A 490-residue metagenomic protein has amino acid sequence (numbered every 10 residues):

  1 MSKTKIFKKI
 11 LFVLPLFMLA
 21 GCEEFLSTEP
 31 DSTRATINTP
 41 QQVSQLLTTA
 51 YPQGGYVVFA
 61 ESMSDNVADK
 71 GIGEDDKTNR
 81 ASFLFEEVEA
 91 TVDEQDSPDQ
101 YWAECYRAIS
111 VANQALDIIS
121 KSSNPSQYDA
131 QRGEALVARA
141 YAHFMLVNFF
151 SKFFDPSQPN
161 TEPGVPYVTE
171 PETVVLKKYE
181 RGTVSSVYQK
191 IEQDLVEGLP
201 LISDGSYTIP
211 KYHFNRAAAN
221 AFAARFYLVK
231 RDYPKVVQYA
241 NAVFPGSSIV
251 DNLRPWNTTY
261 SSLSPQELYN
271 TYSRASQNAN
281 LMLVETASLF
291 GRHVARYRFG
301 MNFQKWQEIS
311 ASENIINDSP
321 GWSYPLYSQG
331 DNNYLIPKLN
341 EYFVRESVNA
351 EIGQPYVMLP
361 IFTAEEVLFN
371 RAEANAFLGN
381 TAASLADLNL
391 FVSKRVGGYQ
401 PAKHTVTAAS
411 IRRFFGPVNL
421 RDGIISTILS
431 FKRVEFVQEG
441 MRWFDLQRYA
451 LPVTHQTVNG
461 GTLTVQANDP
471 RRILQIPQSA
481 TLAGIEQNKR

Functional and structural regions predicted by a protein language model:
M1-C22: Sec-dependent bacterial lipoprotein signal peptides
S2, C22-V67, K305, I315 (+2 more regions): Membrane-proximal, proline-rich intrinsically disordered regions
A81-F150, G182, L195, L199-I202 (+2 more regions): Conserved, well-structured interaction surfaces
I109-A112, Y188, L195, A240 (+2 more regions): Inward-facing hydrophobic residues that define packing positions of alpha-helical scaffold repeats
R231, K235-E365, G397-F415, I425 (+5 more regions): Hydrophobic-face positions in mid-chain alpha helices that act as interaction patches
